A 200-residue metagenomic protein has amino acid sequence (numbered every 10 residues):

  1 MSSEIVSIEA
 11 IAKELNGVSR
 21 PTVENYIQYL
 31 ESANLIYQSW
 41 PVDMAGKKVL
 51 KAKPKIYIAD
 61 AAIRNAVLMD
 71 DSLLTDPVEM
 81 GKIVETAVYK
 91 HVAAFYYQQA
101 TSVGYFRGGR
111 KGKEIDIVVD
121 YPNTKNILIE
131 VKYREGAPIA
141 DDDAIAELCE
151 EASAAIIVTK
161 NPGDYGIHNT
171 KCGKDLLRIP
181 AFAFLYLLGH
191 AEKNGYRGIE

Functional and structural regions predicted by a protein language model:
M1-S32, Q38: Conserved helicase/translocase motor-coupling segment
Q28-L35, W40-E200: A cross-kingdom feature that marks ATP-driven nucleic-acid transaction machinery
